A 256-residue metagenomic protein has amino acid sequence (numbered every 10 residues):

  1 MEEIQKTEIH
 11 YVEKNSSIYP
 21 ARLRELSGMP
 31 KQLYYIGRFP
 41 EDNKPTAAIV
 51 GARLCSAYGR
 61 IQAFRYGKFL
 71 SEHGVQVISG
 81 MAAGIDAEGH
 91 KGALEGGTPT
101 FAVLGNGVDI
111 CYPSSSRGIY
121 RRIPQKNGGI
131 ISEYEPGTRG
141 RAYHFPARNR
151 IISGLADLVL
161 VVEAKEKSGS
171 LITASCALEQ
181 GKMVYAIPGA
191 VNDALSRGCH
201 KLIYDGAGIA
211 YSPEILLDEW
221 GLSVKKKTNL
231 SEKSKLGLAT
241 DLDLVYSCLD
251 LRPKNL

Functional and structural regions predicted by a protein language model:
E2-L256: Glycine-biased, small-residue-rich flexible motifs in mid-sequence functional cores and linkers
